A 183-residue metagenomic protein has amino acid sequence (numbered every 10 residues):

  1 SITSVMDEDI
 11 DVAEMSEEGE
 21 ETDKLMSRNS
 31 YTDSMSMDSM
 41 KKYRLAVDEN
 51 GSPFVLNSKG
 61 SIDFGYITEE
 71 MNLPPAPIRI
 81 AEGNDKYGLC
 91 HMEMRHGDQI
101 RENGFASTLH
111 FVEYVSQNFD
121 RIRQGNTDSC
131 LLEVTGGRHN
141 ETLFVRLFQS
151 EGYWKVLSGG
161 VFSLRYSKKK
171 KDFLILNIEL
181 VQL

Functional and structural regions predicted by a protein language model:
S1-L183: Ribonuclease/tRNase effector modules and their secretory precursors
